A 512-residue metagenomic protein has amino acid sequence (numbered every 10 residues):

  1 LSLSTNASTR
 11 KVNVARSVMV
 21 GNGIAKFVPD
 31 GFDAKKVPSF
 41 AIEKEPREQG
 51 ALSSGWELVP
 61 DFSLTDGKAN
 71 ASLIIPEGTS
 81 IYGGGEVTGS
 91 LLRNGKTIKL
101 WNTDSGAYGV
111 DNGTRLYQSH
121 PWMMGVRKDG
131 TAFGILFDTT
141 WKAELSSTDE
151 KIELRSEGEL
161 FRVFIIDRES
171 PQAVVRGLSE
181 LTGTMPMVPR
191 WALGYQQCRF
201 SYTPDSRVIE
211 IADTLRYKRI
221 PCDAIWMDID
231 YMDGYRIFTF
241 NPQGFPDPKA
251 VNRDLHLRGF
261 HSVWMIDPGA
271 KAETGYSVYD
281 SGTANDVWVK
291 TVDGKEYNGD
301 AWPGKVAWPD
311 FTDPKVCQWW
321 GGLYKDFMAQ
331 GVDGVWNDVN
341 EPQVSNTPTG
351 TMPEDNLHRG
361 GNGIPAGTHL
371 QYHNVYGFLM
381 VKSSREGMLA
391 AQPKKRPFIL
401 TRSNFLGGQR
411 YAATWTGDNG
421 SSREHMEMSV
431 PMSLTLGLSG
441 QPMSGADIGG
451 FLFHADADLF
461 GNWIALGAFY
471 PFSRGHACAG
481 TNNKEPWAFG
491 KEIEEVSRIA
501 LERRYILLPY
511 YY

Functional and structural regions predicted by a protein language model:
L1-S2: Hydrophobic h-region of N-terminal signal peptides that target proteins for export in Gram-negative bacteria
S8-Y512: Catalytic-domain carbohydrate-binding cleft regions of carbohydrate-active enzymes
